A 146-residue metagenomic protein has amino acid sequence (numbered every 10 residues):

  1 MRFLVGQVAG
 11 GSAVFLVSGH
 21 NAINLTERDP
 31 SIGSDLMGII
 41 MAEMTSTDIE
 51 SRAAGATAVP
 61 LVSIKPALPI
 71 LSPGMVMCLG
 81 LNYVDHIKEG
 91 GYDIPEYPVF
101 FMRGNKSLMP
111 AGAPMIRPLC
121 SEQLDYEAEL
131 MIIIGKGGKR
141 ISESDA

Functional and structural regions predicted by a protein language model:
M1-P98: N-terminal non-catalytic cap/leader segment that marks the start of a structured domain
P73-A146: Glycine-enriched loop-and-adjacent helix/strand subsegments that border the catalytic/binding cleft of enzyme cores
